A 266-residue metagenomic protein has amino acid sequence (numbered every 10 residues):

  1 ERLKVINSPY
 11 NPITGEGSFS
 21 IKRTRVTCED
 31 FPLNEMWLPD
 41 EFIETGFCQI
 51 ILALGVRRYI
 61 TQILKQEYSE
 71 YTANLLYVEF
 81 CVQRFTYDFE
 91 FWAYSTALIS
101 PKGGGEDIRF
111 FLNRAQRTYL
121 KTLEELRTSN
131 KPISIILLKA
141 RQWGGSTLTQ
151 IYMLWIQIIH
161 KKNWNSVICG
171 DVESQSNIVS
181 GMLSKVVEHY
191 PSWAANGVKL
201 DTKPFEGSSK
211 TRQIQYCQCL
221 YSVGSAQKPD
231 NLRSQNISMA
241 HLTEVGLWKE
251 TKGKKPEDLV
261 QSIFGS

Functional and structural regions predicted by a protein language model:
E1-S266: Phosphate/NTP-binding elements of NTP-utilizing enzymes
